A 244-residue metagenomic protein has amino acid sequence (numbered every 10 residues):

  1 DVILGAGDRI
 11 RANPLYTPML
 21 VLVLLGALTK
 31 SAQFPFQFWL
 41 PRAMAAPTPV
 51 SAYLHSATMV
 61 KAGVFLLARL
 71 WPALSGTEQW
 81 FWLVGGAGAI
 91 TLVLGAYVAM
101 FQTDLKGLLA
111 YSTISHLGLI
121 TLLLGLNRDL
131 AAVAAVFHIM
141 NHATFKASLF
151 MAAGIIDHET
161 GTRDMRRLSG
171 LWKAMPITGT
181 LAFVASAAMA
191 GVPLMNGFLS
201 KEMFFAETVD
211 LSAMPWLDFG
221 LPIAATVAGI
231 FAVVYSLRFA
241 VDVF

Functional and structural regions predicted by a protein language model:
D1-F244: Hydrophobic transmembrane alpha-helices and their helix-loop junctions in integral membrane proteins
